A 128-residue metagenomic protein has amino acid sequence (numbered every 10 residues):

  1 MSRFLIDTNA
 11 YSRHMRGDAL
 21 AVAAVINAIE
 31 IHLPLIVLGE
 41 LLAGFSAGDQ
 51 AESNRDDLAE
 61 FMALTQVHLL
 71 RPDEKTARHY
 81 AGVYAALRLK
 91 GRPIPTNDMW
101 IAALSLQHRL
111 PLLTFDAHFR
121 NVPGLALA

Functional and structural regions predicted by a protein language model:
M1-S2, A102, L106-A128: Acidic, PIN/NYN-like endoribonuclease modules and their adjacent C-terminal/linker elements
M1-V37, A43-E60: Short, well-structured N-terminal submotif of metal-dependent ribonuclease cores
D7-T8, L41, Y80, S105: Generic structural signal for small/hydrophobic residues in well-ordered secondary structure, especially within
A10-Y11, T76, W100-I101, H118-F119: Alpha-helix capping/helix-boundary segments
S46, G82, G124-L127: Short secondary-structure transition/capping segments
H68-L113: Active-site neighborhoods of divalent-metal-dependent phosphate/nucleic-acid chemistry enzymes
